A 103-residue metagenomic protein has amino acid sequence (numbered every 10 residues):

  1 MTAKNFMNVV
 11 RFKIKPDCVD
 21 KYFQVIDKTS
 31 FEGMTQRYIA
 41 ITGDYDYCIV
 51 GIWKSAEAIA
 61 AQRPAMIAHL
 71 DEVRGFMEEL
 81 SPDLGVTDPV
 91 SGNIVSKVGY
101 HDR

Functional and structural regions predicted by a protein language model:
M1-D71, G75-R103: Short S/T/G/P-rich N-terminal loop/turn motif that feeds into the first structured element of a domain
